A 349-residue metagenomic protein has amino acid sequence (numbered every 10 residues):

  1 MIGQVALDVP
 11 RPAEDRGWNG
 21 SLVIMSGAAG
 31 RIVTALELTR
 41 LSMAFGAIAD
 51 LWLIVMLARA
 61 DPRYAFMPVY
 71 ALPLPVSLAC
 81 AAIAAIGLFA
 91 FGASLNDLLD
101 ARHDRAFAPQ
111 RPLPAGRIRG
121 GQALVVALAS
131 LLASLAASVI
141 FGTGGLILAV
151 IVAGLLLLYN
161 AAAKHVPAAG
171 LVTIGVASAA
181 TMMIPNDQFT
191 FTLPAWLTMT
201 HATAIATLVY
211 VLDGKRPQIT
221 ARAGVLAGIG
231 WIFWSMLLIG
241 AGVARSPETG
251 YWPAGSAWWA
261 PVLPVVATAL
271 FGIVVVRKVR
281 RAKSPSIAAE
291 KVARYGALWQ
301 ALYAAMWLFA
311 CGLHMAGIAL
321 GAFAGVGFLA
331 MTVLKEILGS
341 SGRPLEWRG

Functional and structural regions predicted by a protein language model:
I2, L7, P12, G17-L36 (+2 more regions): C-terminal membrane-associated helical module and adjoining short loops/tails
I2-G3, L7, D15-Q110, R117-A127 (+6 more regions): Topogenic membrane-insertion module of multi-pass membrane proteins
D50, L88, G92, S134 (+3 more regions): Alpha-helical transmembrane segments of multipass membrane proteins
L51-A58, S134-V139, L156-N160, T181-N186 (+4 more regions): Structural signal for membrane-spanning alpha-helices in multi-pass inner-membrane proteins, emphasizing helix cores
A58-P62, F141-G142, A163, D213 (+2 more regions): Short helix-capping/hinge motifs at transmembrane helix termini and TM-loop junctions
P73-L74, R119, G142, T220 (+2 more regions): Helix N-cap and loop-to-helix transition residues
C80-A85, A101-L156, N160, V172-G175 (+5 more regions): Multi-pass membrane catalytic core of lipid/isoprenoid biosynthesis enzymes
L148-V152, V166, I174, F189 (+2 more regions): Short, amphipathic alpha-helical segments
